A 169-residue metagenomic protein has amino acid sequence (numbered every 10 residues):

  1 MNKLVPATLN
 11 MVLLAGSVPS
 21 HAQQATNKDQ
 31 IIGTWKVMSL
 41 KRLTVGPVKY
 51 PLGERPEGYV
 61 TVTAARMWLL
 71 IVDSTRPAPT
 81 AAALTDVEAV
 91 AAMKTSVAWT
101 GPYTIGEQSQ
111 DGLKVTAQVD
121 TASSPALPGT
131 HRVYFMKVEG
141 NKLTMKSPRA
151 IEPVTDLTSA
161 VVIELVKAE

Functional and structural regions predicted by a protein language model:
M1-T8: Bacterial N-terminal signal peptides that target proteins for export
L9-L14: Hydrophobic helical h-region of N-terminal Sec-dependent signal peptides in bacterial secretory/periplasmic proteins
G16, A22-E169: Lipid interaction determinants
